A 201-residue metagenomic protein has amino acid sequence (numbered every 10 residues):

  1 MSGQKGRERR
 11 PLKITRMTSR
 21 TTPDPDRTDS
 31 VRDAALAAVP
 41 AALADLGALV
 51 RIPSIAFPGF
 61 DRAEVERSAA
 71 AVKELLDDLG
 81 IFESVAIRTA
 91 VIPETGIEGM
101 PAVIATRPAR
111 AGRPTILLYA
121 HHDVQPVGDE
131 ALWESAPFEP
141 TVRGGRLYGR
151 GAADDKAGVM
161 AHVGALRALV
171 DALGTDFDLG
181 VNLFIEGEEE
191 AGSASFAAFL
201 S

Functional and structural regions predicted by a protein language model:
R7-R16, L75: Short, Lys/Arg-enriched N-terminal segments with co-localized hydrophobic residues within the first ~10-30 amino acids
R10, D26, Q125, K156 (+1 more regions): Intrinsically disordered, low-complexity regions of eukaryotic proteins
P11-T15, E130, A161: Extended rod-forming repeat segments used as scaffolds/tethers
R20-A152, L169-L179: Acidic/His- and Gly-rich active-site-bordering loop/insert found across diverse amide/peptide-bond hydrolases
L147, D155-S201: Acidic/histidine-rich catalytic neighborhood of metal-dependent amide-processing enzymes
